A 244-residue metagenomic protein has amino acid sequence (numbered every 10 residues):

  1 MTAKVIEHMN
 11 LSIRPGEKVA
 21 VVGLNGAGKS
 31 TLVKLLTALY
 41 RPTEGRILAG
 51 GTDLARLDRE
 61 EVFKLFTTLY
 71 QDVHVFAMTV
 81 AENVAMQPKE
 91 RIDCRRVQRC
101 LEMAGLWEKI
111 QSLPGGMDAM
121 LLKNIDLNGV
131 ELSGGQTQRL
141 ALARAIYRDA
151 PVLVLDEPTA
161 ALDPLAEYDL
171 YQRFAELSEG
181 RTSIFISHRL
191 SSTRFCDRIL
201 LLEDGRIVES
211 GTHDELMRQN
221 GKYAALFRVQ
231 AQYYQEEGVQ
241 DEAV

Functional and structural regions predicted by a protein language model:
V22-L24: The feature captures the beta-strand-to-loop junction immediately N-terminal to the Walker
T37: Helix-to-loop junction immediately C-terminal to a conserved catalytic motif
R46-L48, F63, A81-L127, Y171 (+1 more regions): ABC ATPase nucleotide-binding domain helical subdomain, centered on the C-loop/LSGGQ "ABC signature"
L48, W107-L140, D149, Y233-V244: ABC-fold ATPase nucleotide-binding domain signature/coupling loops
G116, Q172, R189, R194-V244: C-terminal portion of ABC ATPase nucleotide-binding domains
L153-E157: Catalytic Walker B motif of ABC-type/P-loop ATPase nucleotide-binding domains
E176-F185, T193: Conserved catalytic loops of ABC-family nucleotide-binding domains
